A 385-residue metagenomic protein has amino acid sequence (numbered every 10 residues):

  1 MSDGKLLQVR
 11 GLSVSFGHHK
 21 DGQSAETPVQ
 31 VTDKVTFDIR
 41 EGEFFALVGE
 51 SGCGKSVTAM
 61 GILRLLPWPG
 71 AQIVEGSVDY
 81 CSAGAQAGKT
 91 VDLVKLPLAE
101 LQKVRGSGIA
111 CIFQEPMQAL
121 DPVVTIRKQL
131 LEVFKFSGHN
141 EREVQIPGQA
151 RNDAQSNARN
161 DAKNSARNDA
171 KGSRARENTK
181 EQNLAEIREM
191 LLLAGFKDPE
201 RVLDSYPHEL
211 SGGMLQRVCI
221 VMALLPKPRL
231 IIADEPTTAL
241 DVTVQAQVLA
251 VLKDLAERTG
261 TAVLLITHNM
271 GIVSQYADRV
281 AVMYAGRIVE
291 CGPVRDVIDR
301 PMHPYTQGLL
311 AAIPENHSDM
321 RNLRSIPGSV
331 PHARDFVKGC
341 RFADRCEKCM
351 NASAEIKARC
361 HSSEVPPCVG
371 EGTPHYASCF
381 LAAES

Functional and structural regions predicted by a protein language model:
K5, H19, T90, E200-R201 (+1 more regions): Short catalytic/signature loops enriched in Gly
V48-G49: The feature captures the beta-strand-to-loop junction immediately N-terminal to the Walker
A85-A110, F136, D296-P301, P331-V337: ABC ATPase NBD coupling module
G138, R174, E181-R201, L310 (+1 more regions): Conserved ABC ATPase "signature" region
L225-R229: A short, proline-enriched helix->beta-strand linker immediately N-terminal to the Walker B motif in ABC-type P-loop
I232-P236, L240, V244-R321: P-loop NTP-binding/switch modules centered on Walker-like glycine-rich loops
